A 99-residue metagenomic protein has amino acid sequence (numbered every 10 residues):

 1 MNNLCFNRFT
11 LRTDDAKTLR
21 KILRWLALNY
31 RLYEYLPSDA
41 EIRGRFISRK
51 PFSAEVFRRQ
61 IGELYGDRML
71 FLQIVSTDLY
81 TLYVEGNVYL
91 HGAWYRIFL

Functional and structural regions predicted by a protein language model:
M1-A27: Short, extreme N-terminal segment that most often corresponds to the first beta-strand
L23-L99: Charged interaction segments
